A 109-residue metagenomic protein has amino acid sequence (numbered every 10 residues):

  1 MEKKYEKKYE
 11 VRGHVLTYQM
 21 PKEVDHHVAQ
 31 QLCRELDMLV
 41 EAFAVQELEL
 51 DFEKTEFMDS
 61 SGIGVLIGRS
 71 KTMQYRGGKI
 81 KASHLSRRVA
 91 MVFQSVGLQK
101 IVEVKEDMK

Functional and structural regions predicted by a protein language model:
Y5-R34: STAS-typified acidic loop motif
E23-I101: Amphipathic alpha-helical interaction surfaces in cytosolic regulatory modules
E103-D107: Short acidic-hydrophobic, aromatic-tinged amphipathic segments that line or gate anion-handling sites
